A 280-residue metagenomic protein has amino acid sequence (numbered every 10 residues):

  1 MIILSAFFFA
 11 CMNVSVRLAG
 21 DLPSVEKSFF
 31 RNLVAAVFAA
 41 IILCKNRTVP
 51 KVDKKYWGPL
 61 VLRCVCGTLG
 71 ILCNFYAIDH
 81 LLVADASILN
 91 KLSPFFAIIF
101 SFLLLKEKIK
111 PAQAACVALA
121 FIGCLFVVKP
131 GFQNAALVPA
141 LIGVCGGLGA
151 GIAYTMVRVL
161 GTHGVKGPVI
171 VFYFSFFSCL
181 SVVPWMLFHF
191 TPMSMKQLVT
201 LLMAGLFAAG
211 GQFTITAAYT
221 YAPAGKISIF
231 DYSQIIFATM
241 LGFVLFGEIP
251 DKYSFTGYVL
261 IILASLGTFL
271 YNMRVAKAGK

Functional and structural regions predicted by a protein language model:
M1-E26, A135-V159, G279-K280: Glycine-/small-residue-enriched transmembrane alpha-helix faces in small-molecule transporters and effluxers
M1-F7, A36-L62, P111, A135 (+4 more regions): Membrane-interface interhelical linkers
A6-A10, A40, C64-L72, P94-I99 (+7 more regions): Hydrophobic/small/kink-forming positions within alpha-helical transmembrane segments of polytopic membrane proteins
A10-L22, K27, L72-V83, L89 (+3 more regions): Juxtamembrane C-cap of transmembrane helices in multi-pass membrane transport proteins
D21, F29, V52-Y56, C124 (+3 more regions): Juxtamembrane helix-entry segments on the extracytoplasmic side of multipass membrane proteins
Y76, P94-A115, I236-F255: C-terminal transmembrane-helix exit sites in multi-pass transporters
A86-L92, G164-F176, Q212-F243: Helix-helix packing/entry segments at the starts of transmembrane helices
A112-K129, Y253-N272: Hydrophobic transmembrane alpha-helices of multi-pass small-molecule transport proteins
